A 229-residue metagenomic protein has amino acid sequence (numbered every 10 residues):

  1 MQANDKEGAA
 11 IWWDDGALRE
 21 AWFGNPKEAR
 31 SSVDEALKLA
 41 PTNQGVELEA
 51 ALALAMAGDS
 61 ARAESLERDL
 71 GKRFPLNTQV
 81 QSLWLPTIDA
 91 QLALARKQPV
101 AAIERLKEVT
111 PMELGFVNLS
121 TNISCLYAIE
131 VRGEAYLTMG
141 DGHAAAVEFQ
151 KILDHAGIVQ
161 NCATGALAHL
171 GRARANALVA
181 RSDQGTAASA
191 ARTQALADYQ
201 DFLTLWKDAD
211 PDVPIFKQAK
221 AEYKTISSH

Functional and structural regions predicted by a protein language model:
M1-Q2, D34-K38, R68-P75, K107-N118 (+2 more regions): Amphipathic alpha-helical segments of tetratricopeptide repeats
E7-G8, P41, L76, V80-S82 (+3 more regions): Residue signature of alpha-solenoid helical repeat architecture, marking inter-repeat boundaries and helix-start
D15, E49, A53, L83-W84 (+9 more regions): "A position-specific structural signal for the A-helix of alpha-solenoid helical repeats
P26, S60, P99, G142 (+2 more regions): TPR-repeat structural position
A55, Q150-L153, A188-P211: TPR/TPR-like (Sel1-like) alpha-helical repeat modules
